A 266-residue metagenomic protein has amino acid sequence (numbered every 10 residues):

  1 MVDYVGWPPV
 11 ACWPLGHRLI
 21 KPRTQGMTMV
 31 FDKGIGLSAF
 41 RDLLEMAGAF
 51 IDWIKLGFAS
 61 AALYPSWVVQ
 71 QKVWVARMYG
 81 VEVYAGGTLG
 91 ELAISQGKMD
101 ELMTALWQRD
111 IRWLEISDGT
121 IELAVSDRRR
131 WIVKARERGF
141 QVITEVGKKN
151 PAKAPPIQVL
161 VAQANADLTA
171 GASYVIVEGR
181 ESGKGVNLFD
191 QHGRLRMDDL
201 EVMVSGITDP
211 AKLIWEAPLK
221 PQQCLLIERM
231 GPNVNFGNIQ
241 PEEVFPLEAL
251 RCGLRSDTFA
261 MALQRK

Functional and structural regions predicted by a protein language model:
M1-V73: Conserved N-terminal beta1-alpha1 strand-loop-helix module at the mouth
Y4-P14, D198-K266: C-terminal alpha-helical cap/extension of soluble enzyme domains
Q25-F31, D52-L56, V83-G87, L114-I116 (+4 more regions): Hydrophobic faces of well-ordered beta-strands that scaffold small-molecule active sites in alpha/beta enzyme cores
F31-K33, K55-L63, E91-A93, M103 (+3 more regions): Catalytic beta/alpha-barrel core
G34-A47, I94-A105, I157-A166: Short, acidic/polar
S38, A62-V75, L92-E101, D118-F140 (+4 more regions): Active-site-adjacent beta->alpha loops and helix N-cap segments on the catalytic face of soluble alpha/beta enzymes
L43-A47, A76, A105-L106, A135 (+3 more regions): Generic structural signal for hydrophobic
F58, R109, W113-T120, L168-K184 (+1 more regions): Glycine-rich phosphate-binding active-site loops on the catalytic face of alpha/beta enzymes
